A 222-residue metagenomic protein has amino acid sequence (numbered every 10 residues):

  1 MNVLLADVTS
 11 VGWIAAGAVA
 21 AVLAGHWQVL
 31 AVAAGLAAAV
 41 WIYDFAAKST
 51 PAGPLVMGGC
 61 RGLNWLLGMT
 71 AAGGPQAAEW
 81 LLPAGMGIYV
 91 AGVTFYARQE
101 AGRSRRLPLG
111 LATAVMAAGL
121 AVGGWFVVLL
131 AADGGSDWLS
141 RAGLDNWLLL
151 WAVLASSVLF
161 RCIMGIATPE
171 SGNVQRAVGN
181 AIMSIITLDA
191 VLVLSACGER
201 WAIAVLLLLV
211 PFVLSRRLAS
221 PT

Functional and structural regions predicted by a protein language model:
N2-E100: Intramembrane alpha-helical segments
A24, G59-T222: C-terminal membrane-associated helical module and adjoining short loops/tails
